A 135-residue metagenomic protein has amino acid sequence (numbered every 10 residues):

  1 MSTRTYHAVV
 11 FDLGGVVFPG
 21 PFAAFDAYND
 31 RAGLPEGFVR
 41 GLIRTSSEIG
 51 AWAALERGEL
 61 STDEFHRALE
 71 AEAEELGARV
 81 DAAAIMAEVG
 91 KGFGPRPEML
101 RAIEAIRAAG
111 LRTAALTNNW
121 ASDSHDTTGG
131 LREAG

Functional and structural regions predicted by a protein language model:
M1, I103-E104, L131-G135: Short, flexible, glycine/charge-rich loop motifs used to bind or transfer phosphoryl groups or to couple energy/partner
T3-R101, A108-A109, W120-H125: N-terminal helical cap/lid subdomain that shapes the substrate entry/recognition surface in HAD-like hydrolases
T117: Short beta-strand/turn micro-motifs composed of small residues that flank or help shape donor/cofactor-binding pockets
A121-G135: Substrate-recognition "cap/lid" segment bordering the active-site pocket of phosphatases
